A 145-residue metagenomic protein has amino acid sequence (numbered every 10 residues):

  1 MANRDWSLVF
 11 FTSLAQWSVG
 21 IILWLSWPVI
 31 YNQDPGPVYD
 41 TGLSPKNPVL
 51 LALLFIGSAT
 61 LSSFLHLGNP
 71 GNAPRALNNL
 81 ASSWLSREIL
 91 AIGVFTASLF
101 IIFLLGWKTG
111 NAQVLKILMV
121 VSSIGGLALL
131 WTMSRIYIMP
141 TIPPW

Functional and structural regions predicted by a protein language model:
M1-L8, Y31-G42, L65-L85, S134-W145: Membrane-interface interhelical loops and short amphipathic "cap" helices that link adjacent transmembrane segments
A2-S13, P37-A52, L115-M119: Alpha-helical transmembrane segments and their helix-start/interface "positive-inside/aromatic belt" motifs in integral
S7-V29, I92-L99: The first (N-terminal) embedded transmembrane alpha-helix
L14, Q33, S82, A91-G93 (+1 more regions): Long, contiguous internal "core" modules enriched in hydrophobic/ aromatic residues
L23, H66, L130: A residue-level signal for conserved active-site and pocket-lining positions in enzyme catalytic cores
L25, V29, S63, I102-G106: Structural signal for membrane-spanning alpha-helices in multi-pass inner-membrane proteins, emphasizing helix cores
L50-N69: A generic, lipid-embedded transmembrane alpha helix
L51, S63, S83-V94: Short gly/ser-rich anion-binding loops that grip negatively charged ligand groups
